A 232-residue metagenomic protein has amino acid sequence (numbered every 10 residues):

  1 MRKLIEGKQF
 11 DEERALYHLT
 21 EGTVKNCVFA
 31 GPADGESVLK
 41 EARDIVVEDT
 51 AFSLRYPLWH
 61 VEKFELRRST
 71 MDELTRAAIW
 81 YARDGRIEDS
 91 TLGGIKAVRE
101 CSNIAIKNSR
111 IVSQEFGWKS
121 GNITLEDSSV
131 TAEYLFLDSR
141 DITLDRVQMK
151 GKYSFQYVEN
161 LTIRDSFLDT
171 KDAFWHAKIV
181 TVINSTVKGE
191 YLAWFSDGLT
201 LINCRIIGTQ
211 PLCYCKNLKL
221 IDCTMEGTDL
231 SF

Functional and structural regions predicted by a protein language model:
M1-F232: Long, distal/terminal scaffolding or interaction modules with repetitive or compositionally biased sequence
